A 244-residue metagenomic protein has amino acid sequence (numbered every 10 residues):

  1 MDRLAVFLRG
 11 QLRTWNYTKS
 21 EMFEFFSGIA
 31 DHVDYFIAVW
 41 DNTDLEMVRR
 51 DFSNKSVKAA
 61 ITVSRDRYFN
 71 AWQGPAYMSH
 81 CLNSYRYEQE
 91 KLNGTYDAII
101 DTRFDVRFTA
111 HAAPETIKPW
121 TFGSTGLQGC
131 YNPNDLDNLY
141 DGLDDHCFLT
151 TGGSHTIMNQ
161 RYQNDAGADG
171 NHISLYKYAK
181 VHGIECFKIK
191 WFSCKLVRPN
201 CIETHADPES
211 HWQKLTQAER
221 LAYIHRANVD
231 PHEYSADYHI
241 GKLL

Functional and structural regions predicted by a protein language model:
M1-L244: ER/Golgi luminal nucleotide-sugar-dependent glycosyltransferases, focusing on the catalytic module
